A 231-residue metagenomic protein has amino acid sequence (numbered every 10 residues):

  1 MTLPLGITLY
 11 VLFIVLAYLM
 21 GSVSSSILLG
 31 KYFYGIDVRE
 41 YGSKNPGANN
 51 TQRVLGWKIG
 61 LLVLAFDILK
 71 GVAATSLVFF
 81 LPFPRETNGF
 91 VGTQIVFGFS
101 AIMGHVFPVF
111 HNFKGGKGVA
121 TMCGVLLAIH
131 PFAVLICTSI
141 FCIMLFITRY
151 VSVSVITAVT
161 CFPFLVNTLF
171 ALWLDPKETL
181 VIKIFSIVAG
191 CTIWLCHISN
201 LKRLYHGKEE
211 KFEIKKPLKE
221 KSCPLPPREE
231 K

Functional and structural regions predicted by a protein language model:
M1-L12, S76-V96, L127-V134, T168-I184: Helix-coil boundary and interhelical linker segments in multi-pass alpha-helical membrane proteins
L9, F13, A17-S22, S26 (+15 more regions): Alpha-helical transmembrane segments in multi-pass membrane proteins
S26-L29, G104-K114, I140-R149, I198-K202: C-terminal ends of transmembrane helices
I27-K58, K202-R228: Cytosolic, membrane-interface loops and tails of multi-pass inner-membrane proteins
I36-G47, F110-C123, Y150-V159: Short, non-helical or kinked segments that cap or interrupt transmembrane helices
Q52-G56, V78-P82, G118-T148, C161-F170: Interfacial segments of multi-pass membrane proteins
G60-V63, Q94, M122, V134 (+1 more regions): Alpha-helical transmembrane segments and their helix-entry boundary regions
L135-C137, V151-V159, P176-A189: Loop-to-transmembrane alpha-helix initiation sites
